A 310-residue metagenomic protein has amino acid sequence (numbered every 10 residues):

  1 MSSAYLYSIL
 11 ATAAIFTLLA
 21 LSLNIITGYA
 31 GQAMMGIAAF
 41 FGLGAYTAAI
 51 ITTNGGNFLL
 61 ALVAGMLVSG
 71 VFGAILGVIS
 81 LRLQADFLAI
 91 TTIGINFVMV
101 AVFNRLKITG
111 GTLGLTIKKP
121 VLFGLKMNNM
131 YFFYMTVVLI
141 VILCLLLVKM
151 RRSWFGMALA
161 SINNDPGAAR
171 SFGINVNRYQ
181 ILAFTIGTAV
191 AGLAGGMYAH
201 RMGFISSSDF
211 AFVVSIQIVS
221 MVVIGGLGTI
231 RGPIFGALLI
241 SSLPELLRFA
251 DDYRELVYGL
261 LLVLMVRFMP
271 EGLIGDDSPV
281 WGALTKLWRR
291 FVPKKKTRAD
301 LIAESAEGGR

Functional and structural regions predicted by a protein language model:
M1-R310: Transmembrane alpha-helices and adjacent helix-loop boundaries
